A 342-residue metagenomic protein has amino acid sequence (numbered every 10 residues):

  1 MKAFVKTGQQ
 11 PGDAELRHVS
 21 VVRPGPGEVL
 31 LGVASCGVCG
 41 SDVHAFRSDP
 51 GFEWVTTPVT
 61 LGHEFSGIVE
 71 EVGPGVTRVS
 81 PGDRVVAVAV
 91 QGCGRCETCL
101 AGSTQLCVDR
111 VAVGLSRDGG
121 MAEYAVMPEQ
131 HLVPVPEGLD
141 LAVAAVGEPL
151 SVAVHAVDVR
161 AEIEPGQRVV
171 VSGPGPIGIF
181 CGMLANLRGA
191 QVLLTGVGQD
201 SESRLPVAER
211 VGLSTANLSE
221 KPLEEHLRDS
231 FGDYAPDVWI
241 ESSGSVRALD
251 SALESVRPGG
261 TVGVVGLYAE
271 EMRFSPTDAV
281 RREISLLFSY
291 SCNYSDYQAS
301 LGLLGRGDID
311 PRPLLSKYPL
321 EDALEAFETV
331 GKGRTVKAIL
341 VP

Functional and structural regions predicted by a protein language model:
S20-C36, P50-E97, P136-G138: Glycine-rich beta-strand-centered segment in the early N-terminal region that forms part of a ligand/cofactor-binding
C39, V88-V133: Cysteine-cluster motifs in flexible loop/terminal segments that predominantly coordinate metals
L139-E220: Mid-domain Rossmann-like dinucleotide-binding core that forms the NAD(H)/NADP(H) cofactor-binding site
F180, L187, K221-P222, D250 (+3 more regions): C-terminal hydrophobic helical "lid"/dimerization subdomain of Rossmann-like NAD(P)H-dependent oxidoreductases
P222-D233: Short amphipathic alpha-helix with an adjacent loop that forms part of the alpha/beta core around
V246-R306, P342: Glycine-rich phosphate-binding loop and adjacent beta-alpha segment of Rossmann(oid) nucleotide-cofactor-binding
